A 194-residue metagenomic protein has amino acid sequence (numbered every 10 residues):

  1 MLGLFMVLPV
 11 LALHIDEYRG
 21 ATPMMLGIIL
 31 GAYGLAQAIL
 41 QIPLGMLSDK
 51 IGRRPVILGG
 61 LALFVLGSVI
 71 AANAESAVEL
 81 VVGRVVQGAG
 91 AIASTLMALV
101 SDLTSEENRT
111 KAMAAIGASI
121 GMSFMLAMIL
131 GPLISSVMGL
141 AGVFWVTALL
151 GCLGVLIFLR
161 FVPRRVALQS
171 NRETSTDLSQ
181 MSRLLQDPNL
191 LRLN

Functional and structural regions predicted by a protein language model:
M1-L30, G34: Helix-loop boundary and gating motifs at the non-cytosolic
A12, S123-S135: Small-residue (Gly/Pro/Ala) motifs that create kinks and tight helix-helix packing interfaces
G34-I42, F124-M125: Residue-level signature of mid-helix packing/kink "hotspots" within the transmembrane helices of 12-pass Major
I39-E75: Conserved MFS/SLC helix-loop-helix module at the cytosolic interface between two early adjacent transmembrane helices
G67, V78-V86: Paired small-residue
G83-I120: Cytoplasmic helix-loop-helix junction between adjacent transmembrane helices in 12-TM secondary transporters
L149-L168: C-terminal membrane-cytosol helix-exit motif in multi-pass small-molecule transporters
P163-N194: Juxtamembrane intracellular "pre-TM" segments in multi-pass secondary transporters
